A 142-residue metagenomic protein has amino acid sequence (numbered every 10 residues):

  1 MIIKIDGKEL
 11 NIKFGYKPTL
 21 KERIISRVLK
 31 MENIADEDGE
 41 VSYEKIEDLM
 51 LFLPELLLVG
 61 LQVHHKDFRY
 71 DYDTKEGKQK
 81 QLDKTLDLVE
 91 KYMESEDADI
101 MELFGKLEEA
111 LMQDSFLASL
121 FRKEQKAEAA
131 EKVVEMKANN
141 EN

Functional and structural regions predicted by a protein language model:
M1-E55: Short N-terminal mixed-charge amphipathic segments
M1-K4, E32-Y43, D67-N142: Charged interaction scaffolds used for protein-protein
L51-V63, G105-E109: Short, hydrophobic/amphipathic alpha-helical patches that form generic packing surfaces within helical domains
